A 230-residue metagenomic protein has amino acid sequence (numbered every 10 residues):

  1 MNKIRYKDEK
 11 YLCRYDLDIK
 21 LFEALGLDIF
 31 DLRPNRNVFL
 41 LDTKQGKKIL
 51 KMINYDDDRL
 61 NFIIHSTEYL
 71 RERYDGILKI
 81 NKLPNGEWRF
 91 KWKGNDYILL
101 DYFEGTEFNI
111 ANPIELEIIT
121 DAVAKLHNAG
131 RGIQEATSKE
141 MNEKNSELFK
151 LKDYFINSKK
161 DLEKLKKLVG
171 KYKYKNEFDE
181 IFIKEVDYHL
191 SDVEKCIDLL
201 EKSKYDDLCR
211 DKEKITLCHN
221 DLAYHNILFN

Functional and structural regions predicted by a protein language model:
M1-D28: Juxta-kinase regulatory segment immediately upstream of eukaryotic protein kinase catalytic domains
M1-K3, L70-R73, H127, Y174 (+3 more regions): Gram-positive cell-envelope targeting signals
F30-L32: Protein kinase glycine-rich loop
P34-N37, G94: Short acidic/glycine-enriched loop/turn segments that link adjacent beta-strands
R36-T43, K47-L50: ATP phosphate-binding glycine-rich loop
V38-D42, I80, D198-N230: Active-site acidic catalytic loop and adjacent metal/ATP-binding pocket of ATP-dependent phosphoryl transfer enzymes
G46-K144: ATP-binding pocket architecture of kinase catalytic cores
K51, F108, T137-L217: ATP-dependent phospho-/nucleotidyl transfer catalytic cores
